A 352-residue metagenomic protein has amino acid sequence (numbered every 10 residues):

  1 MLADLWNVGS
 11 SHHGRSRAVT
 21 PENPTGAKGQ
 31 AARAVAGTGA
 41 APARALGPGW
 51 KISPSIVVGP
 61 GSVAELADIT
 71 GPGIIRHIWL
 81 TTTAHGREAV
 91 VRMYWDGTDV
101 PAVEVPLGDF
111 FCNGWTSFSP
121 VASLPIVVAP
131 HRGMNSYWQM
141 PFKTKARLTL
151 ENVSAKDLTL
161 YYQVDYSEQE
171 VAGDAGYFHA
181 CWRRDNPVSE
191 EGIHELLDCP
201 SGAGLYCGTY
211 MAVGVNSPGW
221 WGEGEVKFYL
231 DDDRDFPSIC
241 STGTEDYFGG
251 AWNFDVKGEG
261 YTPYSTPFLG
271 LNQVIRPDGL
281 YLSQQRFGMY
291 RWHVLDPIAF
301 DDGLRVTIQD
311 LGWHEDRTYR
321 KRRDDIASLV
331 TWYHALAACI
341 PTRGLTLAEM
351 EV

Functional and structural regions predicted by a protein language model:
M1-V352: Beta-strand-centric surfaces of beta-sandwich/beta-rich domains
